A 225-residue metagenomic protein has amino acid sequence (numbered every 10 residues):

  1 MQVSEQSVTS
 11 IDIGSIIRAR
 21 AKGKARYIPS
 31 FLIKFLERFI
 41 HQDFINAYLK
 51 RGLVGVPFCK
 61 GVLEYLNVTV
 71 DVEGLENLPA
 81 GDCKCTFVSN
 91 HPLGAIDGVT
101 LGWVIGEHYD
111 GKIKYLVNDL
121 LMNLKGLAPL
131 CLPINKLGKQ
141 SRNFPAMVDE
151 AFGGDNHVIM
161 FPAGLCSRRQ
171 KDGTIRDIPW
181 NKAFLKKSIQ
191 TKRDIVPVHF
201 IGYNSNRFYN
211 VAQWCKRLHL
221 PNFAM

Functional and structural regions predicted by a protein language model:
M1-C85, G98-T100, D110, A128: Membrane-anchoring hydrophobic helices of lipid-metabolizing enzymes
H41, D82-K139: Catalytic core of membrane glycerolipid acyltransferases/transacylases, capturing the structured, soluble-facing
Y48, V62-V68, I134-Q140, G173-T174: Short, flexible loop segments at the rims of nucleotide/cofactor-binding pockets, characterized by
G98-T100, G126-P129, N143-F144, P162-A163 (+2 more regions): A short secondary-structure junction signal
L116-N118, F161, V198-F200: Generic beta-sheet signal
A146-G153: Short amphipathic alpha-helices and their capping/turn segments at secondary-structure boundaries
G154-L165: A structural motif
H157, R168-M225: A cross-family acyltransferase "interaction/gating" segment
